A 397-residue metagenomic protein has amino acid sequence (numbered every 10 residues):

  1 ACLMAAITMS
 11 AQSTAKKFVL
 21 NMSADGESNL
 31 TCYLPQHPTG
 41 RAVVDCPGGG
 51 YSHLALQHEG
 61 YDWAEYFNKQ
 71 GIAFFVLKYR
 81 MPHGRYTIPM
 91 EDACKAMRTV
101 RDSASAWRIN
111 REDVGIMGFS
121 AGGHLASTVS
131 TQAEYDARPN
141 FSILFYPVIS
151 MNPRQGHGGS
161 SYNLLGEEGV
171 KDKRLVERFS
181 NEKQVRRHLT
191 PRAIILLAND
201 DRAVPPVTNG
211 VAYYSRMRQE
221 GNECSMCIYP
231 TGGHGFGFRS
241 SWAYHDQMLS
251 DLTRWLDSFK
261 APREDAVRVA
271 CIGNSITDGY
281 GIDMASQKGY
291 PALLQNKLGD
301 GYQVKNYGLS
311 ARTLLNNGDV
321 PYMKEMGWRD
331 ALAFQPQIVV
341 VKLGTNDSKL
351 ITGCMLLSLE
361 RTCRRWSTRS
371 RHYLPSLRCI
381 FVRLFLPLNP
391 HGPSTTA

Functional and structural regions predicted by a protein language model:
G40-G48: Short beta-strand element of the alpha/beta-hydrolase
A55-D62, F75-R111, S240-Q247: Catalytic nucleophile-loop/oxyanion-hole region of alpha/beta-hydrolase and closely related hydrolase-like folds
K95-S160, V176, N181: Primarily recognizes the serine-hydrolase "nucleophile elbow" in alpha/beta-hydrolase and SGNH/GDSL folds
I194-D201: Short beta-strand/loop motif that positions the catalytic acidic residue of the alpha/beta-hydrolase fold
R202-N209: Conserved alpha/beta-hydrolase "acid-adjacent" motif
V211-R263: C-terminal catalytic histidine-bearing segment of alpha/beta-hydrolase fold enzymes
D265-A270, I276-R364, P390-T396: Conserved SGNH/GDSL esterase-like catalytic core that processes O-acyl groups on lipids and polysaccharides
K342-N346, T368-A397: Active-site segments of SGNH/GDSL-like serine hydrolases that catalyze O-acetyl group transfer/hydrolysis on lipids
